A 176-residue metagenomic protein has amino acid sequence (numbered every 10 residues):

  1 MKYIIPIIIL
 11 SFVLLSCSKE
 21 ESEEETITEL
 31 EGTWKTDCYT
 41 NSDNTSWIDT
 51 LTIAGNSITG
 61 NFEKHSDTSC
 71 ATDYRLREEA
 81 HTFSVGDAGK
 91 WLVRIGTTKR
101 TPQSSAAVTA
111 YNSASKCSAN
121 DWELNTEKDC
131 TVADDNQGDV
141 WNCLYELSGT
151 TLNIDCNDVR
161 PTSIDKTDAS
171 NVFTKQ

Functional and structural regions predicted by a protein language model:
Y3, F12-W34, T167-Q176: Bacterial Sec-dependent N-terminal signal peptides
V13, E127-K128, V132, P161-I164: Generic alpha-helical structural signal
S22-F62: Short N-terminal edge-element motif at the start of the domain
G32-W34, L51-I53, I58-G60, F83 (+4 more regions): Hydrophobic beta-strand residues in large extracellular and virion-surface proteins
Y39-S46, N61-T150: Contiguous, well-ordered beta-strand patches that form the walls/edges of small beta-barrel/beta-sandwich domains
T72-E78, I164-T174: Surface-exposed flexible segments
L144, T151-D168: Short, exposed beta-strand-loop hairpins at the edges of beta-sheets in extracellular/periplasmic proteins
